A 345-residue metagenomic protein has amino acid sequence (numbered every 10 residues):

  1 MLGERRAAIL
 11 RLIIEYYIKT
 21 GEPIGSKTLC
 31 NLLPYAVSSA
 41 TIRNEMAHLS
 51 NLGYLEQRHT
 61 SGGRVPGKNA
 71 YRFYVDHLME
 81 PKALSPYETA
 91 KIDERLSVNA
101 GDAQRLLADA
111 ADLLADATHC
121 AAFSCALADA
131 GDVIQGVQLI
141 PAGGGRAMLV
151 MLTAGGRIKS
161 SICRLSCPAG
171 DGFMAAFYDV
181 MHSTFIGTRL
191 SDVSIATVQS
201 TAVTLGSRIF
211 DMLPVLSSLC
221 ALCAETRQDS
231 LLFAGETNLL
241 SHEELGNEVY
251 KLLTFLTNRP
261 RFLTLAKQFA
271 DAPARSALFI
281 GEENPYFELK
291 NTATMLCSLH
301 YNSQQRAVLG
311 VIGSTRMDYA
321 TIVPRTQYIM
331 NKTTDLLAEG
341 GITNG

Functional and structural regions predicted by a protein language model:
M1-L2, V37, P66, L84: Alpha-helical hairpin
M1-R11: Short alpha-helical segments that sit at the start of domains
L2, E22, S241: Residue-level marker of regulatory loop/turn positions in helix-turn-helix DNA-binding domains and in histidine
L10-E15, T294-C297: Contiguous, well-ordered alpha-helical segments that form the cores/surfaces of helical PPI scaffolds
I14, I18, T257: Short, locally clustered residues in the helix-turn-helix/winged-helix DNA-binding domain
K19, I24-M79: N-terminal helix-turn-helix
D76, A83-G345: Intrinsically disordered, acidic Ser/Thr/Pro-rich low-complexity regulatory segments
